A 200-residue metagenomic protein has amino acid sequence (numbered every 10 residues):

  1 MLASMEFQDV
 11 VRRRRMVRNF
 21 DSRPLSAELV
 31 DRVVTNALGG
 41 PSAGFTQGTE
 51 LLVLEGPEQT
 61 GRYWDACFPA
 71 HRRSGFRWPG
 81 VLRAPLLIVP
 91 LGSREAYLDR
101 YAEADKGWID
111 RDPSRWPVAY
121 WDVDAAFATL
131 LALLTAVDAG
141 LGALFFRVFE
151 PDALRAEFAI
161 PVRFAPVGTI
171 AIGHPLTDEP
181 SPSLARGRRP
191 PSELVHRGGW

Functional and structural regions predicted by a protein language model:
M1-S4, Y120: Short, Lys/Arg-enriched N-terminal segments with co-localized hydrophobic residues within the first ~10-30 amino acids
A3, F7-V17, G92-R94, K106 (+1 more regions): C-terminal helix-cap and adjacent tail motif
Q8, A27-T35, G61: Short amphipathic alpha-helical segments
M16-R32: A short N-terminal beta-strand-loop micro-motif at the entrance of redox/enzyme domains
V33, A37-L38, I88, W108-E157: Small-aliphatic-rich amphipathic alpha-helix that forms the alpha element of a beta-alpha
L38-F45: Glycine-rich phosphate/pyrophosphate-binding beta-alpha loops
T46-A125: Glycine/small-residue-rich phosphate/adenosyl-binding loop
S74, W78-I88, A159-P182: A glycine-rich helix N-cap at a beta->alpha junction
